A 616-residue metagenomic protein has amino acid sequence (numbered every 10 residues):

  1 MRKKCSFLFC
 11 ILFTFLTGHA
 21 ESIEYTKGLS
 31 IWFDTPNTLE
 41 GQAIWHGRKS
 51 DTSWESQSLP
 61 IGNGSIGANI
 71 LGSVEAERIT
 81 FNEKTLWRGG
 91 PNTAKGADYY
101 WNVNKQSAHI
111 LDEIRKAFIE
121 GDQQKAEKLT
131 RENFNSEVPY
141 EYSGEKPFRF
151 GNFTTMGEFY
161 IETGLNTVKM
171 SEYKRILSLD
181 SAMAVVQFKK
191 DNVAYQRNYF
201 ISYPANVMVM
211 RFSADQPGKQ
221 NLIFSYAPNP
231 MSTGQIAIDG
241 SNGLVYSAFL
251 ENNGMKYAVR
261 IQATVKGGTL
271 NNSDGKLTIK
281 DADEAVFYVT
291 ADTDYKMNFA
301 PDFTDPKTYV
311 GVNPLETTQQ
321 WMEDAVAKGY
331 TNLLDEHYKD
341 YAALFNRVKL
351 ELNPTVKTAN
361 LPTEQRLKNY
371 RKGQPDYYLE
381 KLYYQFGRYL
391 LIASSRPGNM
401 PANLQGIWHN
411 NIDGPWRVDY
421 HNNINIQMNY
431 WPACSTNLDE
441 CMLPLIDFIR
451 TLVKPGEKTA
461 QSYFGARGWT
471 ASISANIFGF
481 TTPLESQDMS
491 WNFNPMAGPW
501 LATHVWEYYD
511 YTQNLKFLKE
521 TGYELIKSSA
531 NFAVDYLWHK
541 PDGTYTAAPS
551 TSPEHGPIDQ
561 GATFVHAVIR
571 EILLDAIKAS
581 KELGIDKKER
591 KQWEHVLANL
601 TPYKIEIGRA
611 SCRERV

Functional and structural regions predicted by a protein language model:
M1-S22: Bacterial Sec-dependent N-terminal signal peptides
E21-M489, E507, K527, K540-P541 (+4 more regions): Aromatic-residue-lined binding/catalytic grooves and analogous aromatic/hydrophobic interfacial grooves in multimeric
M400, H421, F493-W500, L525 (+1 more regions): Short, contiguous, pocket-lining structural segments that sit at or immediately flank catalytic/ligand-binding sites
N425, N494-Y508, T521-D535: Extended, hydrophobic alpha-helical segments in both membrane/secreted and soluble proteins
N514-L515: Short loop-to-helix capping motifs
L518: A short, small-residue-rich loop immediately preceding and capping a beta-strand
S528, F532-E582: Acidic/histidine-rich catalytic neighborhood
